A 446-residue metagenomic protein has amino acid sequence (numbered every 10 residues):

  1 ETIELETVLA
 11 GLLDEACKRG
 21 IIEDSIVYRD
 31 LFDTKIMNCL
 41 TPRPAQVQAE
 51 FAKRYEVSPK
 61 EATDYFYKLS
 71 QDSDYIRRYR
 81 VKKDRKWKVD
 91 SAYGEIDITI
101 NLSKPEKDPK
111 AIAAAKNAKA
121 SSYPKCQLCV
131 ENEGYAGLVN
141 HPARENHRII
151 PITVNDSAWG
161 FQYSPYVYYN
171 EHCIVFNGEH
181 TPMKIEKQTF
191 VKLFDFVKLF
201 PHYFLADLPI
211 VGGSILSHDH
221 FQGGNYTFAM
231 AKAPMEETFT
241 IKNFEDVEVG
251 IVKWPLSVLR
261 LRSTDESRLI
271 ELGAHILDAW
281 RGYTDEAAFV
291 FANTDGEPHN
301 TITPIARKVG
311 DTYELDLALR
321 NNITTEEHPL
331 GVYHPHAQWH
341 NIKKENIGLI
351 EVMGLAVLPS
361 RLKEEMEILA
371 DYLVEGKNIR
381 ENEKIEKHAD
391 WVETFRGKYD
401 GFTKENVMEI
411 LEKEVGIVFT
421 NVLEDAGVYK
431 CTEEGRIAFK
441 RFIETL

Functional and structural regions predicted by a protein language model:
E1-P182, K253-P255, I270-G273, A279-L446: Active-site microenvironments that recognize anionic phosphate/pyrophosphate groups
E145-R148, T181-L205: Helical scaffold of the NTase/Pol beta-like nucleotidyltransferase catalytic core
A158-S164, T189-V197, T240-V247: Structured alpha-helical segments in the cores of large, soluble enzyme domains
N177, H220-F221: Generic structural signal marking isolated hydrophobic packing positions within regular secondary structure
K184, K198-I215, G223-H275, R281-T284: Catalytic or ion-translocation cores adjacent to nucleophile or general acid/base/metal-coordination motifs in diverse
K192-F196, H275, V418: Amphipathic alpha-helical segments that form well-ordered structural scaffolds and often line/cohere around active
I215-D219, D311: A short, glycine/Asx- and small/polar-enriched loop/turn that sits immediately N-terminal to a beta-strand
